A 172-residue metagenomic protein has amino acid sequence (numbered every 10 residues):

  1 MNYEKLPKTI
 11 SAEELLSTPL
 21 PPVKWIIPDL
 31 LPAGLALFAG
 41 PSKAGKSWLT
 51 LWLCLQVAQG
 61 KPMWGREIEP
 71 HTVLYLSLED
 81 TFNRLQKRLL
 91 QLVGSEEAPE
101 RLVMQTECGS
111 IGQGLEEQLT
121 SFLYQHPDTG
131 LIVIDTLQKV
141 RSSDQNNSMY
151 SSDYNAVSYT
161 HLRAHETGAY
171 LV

Functional and structural regions predicted by a protein language model:
Y3-P7, E13, L20-P22, I27 (+2 more regions): Conserved inter-motif catalytic segment of the P-loop NTP-binding fold
L35: Walker A (P-loop) ATP-phosphate-binding motif of ABC ATPase nucleotide-binding domains
F38: Hydrophobic anchor at the beta1->P-loop junction of P-loop NTPases
P41: P-loop (Walker A) phosphate-binding loop of NTP-binding proteins
K46: Conserved lysine of the Walker
L49: Hydrophobic positions on the alpha1 helix immediately C-terminal to the Walker A/P-loop
L53-P62: Walker A/P-loop NTP-binding motif
T160-T167: Conserved small/polar residues in nucleotide/adenosyl-binding loops
